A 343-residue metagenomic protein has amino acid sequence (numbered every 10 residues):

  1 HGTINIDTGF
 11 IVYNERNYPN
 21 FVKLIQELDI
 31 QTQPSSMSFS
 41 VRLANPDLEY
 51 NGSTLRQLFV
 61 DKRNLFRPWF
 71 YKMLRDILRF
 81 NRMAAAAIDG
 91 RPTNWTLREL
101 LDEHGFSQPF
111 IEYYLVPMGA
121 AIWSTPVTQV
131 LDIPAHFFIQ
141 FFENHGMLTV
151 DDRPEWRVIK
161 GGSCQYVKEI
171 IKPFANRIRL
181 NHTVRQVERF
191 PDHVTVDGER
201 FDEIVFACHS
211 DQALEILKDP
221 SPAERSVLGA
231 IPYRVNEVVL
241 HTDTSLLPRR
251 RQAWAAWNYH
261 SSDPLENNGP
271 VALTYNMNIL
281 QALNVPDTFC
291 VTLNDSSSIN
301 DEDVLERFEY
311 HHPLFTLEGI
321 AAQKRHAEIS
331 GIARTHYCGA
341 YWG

Functional and structural regions predicted by a protein language model:
H1: Glycine-rich FAD pyrophosphate-binding loop
I4-D7, N14-A135, I139-Q140: Mobile amphipathic helical/loop "lid" adjacent to a hydrophobic cofactor/ligand pocket
F10-Y18, R91-W95, H104, M147-E169 (+1 more regions): Short beta-strand to alpha-helix junction loop
Q33, R177-N181, H336: General small-molecule cofactor/ligand-binding pocket signal
P134-A135, S163, A340: Conserved donor sugar-nucleotide recognition element shared by glycan-biosynthetic enzymes
F138-V194, F201-D202: Helical element adjacent to the flavin cofactor pocket in flavoenzyme catalytic cores
H182-H312: Mid-domain catalytic core of redox enzymes that form a hydrophobic substrate pocket/lid adjacent to a catalytic redox
S298-G343: C-terminal catalytic lobe of FAD-dependent flavoproteins
